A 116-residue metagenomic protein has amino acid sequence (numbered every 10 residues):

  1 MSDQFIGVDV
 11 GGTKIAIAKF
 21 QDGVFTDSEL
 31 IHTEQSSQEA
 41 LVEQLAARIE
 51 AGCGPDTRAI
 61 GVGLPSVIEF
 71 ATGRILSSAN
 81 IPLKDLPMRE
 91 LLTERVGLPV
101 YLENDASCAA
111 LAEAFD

Functional and structural regions predicted by a protein language model:
S2-E43, R74-I75: Short glycine-rich, Thr/Ser-proximal phosphate-binding strand/loop in the N-terminal lobe of ATP-dependent enzymes
G7, G61-G63: Short, well-ordered beta-strand segments
T13, P65-I68: Short glycine-rich anion-binding loops that position phosphate/pyrophosphate groups of nucleotides and phosphorylated
Q21, L64, A71: A cytosolic small-molecule/anion-sensing beta-strand core signal
E34, E39, E43-A46, R58-I60 (+1 more regions): Glycine-rich phosphate-binding loop and adjoining helix at the ATP-binding site of ATP-dependent phosphoryl-transfer
